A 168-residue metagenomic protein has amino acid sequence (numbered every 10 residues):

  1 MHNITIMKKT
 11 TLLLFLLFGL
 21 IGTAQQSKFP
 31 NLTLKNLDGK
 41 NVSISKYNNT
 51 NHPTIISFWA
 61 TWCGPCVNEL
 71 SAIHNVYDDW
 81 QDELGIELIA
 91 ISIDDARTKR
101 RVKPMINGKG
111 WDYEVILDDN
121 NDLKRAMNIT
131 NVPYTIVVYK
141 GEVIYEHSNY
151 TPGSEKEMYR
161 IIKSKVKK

Functional and structural regions predicted by a protein language model:
M1-T10: Positively charged n-region of N-terminal signal peptides that target proteins for export
T10-L20: Sec-dependent N-terminal signal peptides
A24-Q26: Boundary at the C-terminal end of the N-terminal hydrophobic targeting segment
T33-P53: A short beta-strand-turn-helix
N51-T54, W59-W62, N131: Short pre-active-site segment immediately N-terminal to redox-active cysteine/selenocysteine motifs in thiol-based
N68-G108, N120-L123: Structural microenvironment flanking redox-active thiols in thiol-disulfide oxidoreductases
M105-Y139: Short, internal strand/loop/helix patches that form the active-site neighborhood or redox-interaction surface
V137-K168: Thiol-/selenol-based redox modules, centered on thioredoxin-like and closely related oxidoreductase domains
